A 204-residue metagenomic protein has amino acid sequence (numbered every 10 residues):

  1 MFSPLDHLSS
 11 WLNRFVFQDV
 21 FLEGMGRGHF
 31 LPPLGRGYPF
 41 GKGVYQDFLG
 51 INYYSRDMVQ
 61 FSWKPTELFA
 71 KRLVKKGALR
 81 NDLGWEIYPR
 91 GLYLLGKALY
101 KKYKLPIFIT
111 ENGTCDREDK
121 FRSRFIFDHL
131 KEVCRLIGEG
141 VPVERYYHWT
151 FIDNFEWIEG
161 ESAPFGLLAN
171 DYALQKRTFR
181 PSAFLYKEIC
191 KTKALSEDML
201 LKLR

Functional and structural regions predicted by a protein language model:
M1-R204: Active-site region of glycoside hydrolase catalytic domains
